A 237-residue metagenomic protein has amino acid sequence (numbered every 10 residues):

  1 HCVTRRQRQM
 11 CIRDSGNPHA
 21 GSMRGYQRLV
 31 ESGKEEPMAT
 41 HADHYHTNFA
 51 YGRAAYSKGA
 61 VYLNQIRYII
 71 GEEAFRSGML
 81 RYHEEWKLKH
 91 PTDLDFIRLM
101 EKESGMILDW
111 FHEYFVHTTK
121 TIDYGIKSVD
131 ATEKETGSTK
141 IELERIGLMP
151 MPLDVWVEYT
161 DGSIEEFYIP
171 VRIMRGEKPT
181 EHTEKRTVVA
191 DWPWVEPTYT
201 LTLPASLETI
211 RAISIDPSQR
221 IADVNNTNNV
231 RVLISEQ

Functional and structural regions predicted by a protein language model:
H1-I12: Single conserved hydrophobic/aromatic residue that forms the stacking wall/gate of nucleotide- or nucleobase-binding
G21, A39-T40, A54, K58: Extended catalytic-interface subdomain
R28-A42: Active-site-adjacent bridging/hinge elements
G52-I141, E165: Amphipathic alpha-helical substructures
L108, I122-G125, V129-Y199, L203-P217: Beta-strand-rich binding/interaction modules
P217-T227: Short acidic/polar inter-strand loop motif in beta-rich domains
N226-E236: Terminal edge beta-strands and adjacent linker/stalk segments of extracellular immunoglobulin-superfamily beta-sandwich
